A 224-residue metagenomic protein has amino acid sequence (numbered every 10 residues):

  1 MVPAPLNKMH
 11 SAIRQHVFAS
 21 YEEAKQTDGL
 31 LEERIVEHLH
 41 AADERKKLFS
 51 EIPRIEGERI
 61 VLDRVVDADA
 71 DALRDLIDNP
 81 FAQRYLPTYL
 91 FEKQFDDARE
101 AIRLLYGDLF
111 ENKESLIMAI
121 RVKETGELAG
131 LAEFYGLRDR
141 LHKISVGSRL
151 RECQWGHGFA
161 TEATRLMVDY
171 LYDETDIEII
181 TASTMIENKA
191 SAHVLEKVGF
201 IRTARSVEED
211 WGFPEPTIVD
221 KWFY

Functional and structural regions predicted by a protein language model:
V2-R84, I117-Y224: Acyl-donor (CoA/ACP) binding surface of acyl/acetyltransferases
Q83-L104: Conserved GNAT-fold acetyl-CoA-binding loop/helix
L104-A119: A short helix-loop-beta-strand connector motif used in the catalytic cores of GNAT acetyltransferases and, in some
